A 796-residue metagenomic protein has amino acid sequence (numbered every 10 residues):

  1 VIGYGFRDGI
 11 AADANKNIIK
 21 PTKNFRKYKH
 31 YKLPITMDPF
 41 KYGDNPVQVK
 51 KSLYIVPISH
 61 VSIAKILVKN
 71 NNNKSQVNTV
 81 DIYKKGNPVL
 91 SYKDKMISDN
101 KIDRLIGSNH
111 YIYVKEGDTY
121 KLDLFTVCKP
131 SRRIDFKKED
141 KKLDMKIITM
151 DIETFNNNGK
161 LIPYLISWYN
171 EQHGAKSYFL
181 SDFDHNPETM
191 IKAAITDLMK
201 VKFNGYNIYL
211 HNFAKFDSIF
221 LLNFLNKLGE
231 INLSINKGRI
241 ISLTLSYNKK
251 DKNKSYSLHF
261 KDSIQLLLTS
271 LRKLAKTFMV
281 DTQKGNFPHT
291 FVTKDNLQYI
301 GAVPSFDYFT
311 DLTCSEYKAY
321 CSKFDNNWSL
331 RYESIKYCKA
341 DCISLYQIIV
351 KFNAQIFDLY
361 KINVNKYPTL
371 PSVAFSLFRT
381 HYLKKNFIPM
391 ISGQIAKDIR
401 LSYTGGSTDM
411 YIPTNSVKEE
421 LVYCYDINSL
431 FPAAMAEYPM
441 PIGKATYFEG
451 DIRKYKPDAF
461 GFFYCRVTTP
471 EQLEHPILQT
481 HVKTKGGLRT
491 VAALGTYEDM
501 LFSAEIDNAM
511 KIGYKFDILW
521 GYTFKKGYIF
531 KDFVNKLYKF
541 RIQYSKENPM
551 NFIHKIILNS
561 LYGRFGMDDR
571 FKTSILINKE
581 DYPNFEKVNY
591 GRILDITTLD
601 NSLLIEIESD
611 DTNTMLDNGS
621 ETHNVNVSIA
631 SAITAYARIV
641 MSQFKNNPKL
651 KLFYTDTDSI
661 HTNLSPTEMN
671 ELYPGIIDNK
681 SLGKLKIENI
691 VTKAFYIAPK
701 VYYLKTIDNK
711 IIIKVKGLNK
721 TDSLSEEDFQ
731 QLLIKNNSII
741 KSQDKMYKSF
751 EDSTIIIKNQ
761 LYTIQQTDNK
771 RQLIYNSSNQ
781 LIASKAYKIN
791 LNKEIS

Functional and structural regions predicted by a protein language model:
V1-I148, I152-F213, I219-L228, R239-I241 (+3 more regions): The two-metal-ion catalytic cores of nucleic-acid processing enzymes
N72, D140-T149, N157-S796: Conserved acidic
